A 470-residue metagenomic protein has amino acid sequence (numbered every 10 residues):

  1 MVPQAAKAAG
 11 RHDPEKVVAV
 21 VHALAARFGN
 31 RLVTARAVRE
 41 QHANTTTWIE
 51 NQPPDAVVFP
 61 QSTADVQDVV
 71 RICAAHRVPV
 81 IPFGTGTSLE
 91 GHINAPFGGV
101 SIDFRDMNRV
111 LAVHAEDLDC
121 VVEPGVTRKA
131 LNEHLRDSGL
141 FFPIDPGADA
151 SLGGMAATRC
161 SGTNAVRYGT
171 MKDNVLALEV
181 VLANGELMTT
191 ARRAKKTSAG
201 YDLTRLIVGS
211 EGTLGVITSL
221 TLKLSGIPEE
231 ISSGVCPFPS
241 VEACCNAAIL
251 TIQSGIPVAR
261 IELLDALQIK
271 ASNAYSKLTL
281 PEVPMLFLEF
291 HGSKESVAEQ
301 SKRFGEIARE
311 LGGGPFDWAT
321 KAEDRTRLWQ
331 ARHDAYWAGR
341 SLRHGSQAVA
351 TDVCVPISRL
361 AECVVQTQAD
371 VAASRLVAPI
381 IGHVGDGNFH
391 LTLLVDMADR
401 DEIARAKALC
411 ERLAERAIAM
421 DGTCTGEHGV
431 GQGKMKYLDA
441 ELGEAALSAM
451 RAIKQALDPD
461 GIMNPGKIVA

Functional and structural regions predicted by a protein language model:
M1-R71, T87-L118, Q268-S276, A322-A350 (+1 more regions): N-terminal flexible segment immediately upstream of the FAD-binding catalytic core in FAD-dependent oxidoreductases
N30, I418-V430, P459-M463: Alpha-helix capping/hinge segments and adjacent helical runs
T34-H42, S225-G226, S232-R412, R416 (+1 more regions): C-terminal substrate-recognition/cap domain of FAD-linked oxidoreductases
R109-E262: FAD-binding subdomain of flavoenzyme oxidoreductases
E186, M435-A470: Activity-critical C-terminal alpha-helical subdomain
